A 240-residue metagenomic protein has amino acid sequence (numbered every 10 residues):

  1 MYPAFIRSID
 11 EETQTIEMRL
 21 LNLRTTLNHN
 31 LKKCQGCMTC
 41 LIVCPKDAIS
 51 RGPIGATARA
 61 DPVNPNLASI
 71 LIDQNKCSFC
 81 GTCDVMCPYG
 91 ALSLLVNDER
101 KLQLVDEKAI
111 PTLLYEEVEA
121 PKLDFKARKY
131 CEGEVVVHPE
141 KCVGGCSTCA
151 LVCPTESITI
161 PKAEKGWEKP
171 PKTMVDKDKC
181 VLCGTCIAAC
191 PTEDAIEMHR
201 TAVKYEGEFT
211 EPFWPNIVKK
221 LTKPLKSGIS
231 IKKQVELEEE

Functional and structural regions predicted by a protein language model:
M1-T25, T57-E240: Flanking helices and flexible, charged tails adjoining ferredoxin-like Fe-S electron-transfer domains in multi-subunit
I9-Q14, R19, R24-T26, K32-I54: The feature marks the first
N30-L31, P139: Local sequence-structure signature of Cys/Sec-based thiol-disulfide redox active-site neighborhoods
